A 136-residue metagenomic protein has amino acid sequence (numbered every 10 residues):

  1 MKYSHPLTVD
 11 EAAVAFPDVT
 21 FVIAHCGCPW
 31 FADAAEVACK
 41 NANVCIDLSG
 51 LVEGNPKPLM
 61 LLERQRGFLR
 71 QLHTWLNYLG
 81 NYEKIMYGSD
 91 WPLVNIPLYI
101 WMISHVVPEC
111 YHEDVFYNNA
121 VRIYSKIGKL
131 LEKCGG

Functional and structural regions predicted by a protein language model:
M1-M86, C134: Catalytic pocket-lining loop regions of alpha/beta-barrel enzymes, especially the amidohydrolase/enolase/GH5 lineages
L51-E53, W91-V94: Short Gly/Pro-enriched loop/turn and capping motifs at secondary-structure junctions
H73-T74, Y78-M86, P92-G136: Mid-to-C-terminal alpha-helical segments outside catalytic/metal-binding sites
